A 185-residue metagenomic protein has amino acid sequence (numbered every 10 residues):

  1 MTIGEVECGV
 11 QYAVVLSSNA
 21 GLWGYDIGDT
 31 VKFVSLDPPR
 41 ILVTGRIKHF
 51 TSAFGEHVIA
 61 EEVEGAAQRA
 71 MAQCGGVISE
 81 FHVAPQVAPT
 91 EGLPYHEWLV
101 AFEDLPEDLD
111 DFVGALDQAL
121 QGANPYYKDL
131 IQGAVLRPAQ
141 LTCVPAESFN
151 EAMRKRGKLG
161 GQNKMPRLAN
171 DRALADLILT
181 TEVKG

Functional and structural regions predicted by a protein language model:
M1-G185: Active-site glycine/GP-rich loop and adjacent strand/helix microenvironment that borders small-molecule binding pockets
